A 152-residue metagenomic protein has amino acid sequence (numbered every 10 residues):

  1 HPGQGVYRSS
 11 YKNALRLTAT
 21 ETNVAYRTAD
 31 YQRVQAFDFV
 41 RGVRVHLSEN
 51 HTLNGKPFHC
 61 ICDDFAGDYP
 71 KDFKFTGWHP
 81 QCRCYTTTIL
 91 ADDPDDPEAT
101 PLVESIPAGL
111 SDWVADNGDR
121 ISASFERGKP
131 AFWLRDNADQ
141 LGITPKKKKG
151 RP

Functional and structural regions predicted by a protein language model:
P2-P152: Activation/maturation switch segments at domain boundaries
